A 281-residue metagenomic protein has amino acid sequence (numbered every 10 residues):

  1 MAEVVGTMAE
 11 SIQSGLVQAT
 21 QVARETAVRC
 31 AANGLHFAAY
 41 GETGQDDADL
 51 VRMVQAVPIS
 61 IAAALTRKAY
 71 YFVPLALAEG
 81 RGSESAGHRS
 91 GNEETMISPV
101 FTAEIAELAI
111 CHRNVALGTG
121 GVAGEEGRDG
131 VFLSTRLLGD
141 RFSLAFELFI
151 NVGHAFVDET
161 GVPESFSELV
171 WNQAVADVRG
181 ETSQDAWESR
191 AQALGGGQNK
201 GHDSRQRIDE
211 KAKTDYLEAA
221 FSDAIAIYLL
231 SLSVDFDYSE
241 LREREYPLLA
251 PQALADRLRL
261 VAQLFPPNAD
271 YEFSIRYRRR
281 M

Functional and structural regions predicted by a protein language model:
A2-C30, S204-M281: Pan-zinc metallopeptidase signature
E25-V28, A48-D49, V131-L137: Ligand-binding pocket scaffold of soluble enzyme catalytic domains
G41: Conserved catalytic/binding loops enriched for acidic/polar residues
Q45-Y71: Zn2+-dependent metallopeptidase catalytic core
L77-L169: Active-site scaffold of zinc-dependent metalloenzymes
F142-F146, D158-G197, Y238-Y246: Post-HEXXH active-site segment of zinc metalloproteases
G197-R205: Short, solvent-exposed interaction modules
